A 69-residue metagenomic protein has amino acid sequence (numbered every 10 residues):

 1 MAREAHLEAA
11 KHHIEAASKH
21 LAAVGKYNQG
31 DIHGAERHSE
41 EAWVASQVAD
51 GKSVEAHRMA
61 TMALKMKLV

Functional and structural regions predicted by a protein language model:
M1-K26: N-terminal acidic leader/helix
L7, K67-V69: A structural motif
G25-K65: Short, charge-rich amphipathic interface segments used for partner binding and complex assembly
